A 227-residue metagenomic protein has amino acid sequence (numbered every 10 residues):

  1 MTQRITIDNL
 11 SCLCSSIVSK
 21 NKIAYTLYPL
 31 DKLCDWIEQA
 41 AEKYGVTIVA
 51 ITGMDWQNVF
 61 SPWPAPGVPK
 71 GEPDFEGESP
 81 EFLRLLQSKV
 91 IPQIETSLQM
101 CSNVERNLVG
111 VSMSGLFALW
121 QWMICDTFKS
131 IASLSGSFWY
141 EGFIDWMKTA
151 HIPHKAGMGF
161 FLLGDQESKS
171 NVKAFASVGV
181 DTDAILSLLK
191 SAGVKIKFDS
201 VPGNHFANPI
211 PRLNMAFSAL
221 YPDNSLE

Functional and structural regions predicted by a protein language model:
S11-L13, S19-Q99: Serine-hydrolase catalytic machinery in alpha/beta-hydrolase-like enzymes
K22, Y28-P29, E95-L98, W122-M123 (+3 more regions): Cell-envelope and extracellular/periplasmic
A41, Q121-W122, L186: A conserved amphipathic alpha-helix that caps or lines the catalytic cleft of carbohydrate- and lipid-modifying enzymes
Q99-V111, I131: Alpha/beta-hydrolase fold nucleophile elbow
G115-C125: Short glycine-enriched nucleophile-adjacent loop and the immediately C-terminal alpha-helix near the catalytic center
F138-Y221: The feature captures the conserved acid-bearing segment of alpha/beta-hydrolase catalytic domains
